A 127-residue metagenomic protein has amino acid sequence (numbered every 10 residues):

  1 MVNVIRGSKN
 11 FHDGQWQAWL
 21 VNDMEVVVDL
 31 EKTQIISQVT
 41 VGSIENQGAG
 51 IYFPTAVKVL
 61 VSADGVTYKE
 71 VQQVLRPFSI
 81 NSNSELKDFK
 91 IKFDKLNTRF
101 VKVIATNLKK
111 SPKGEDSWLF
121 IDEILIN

Functional and structural regions predicted by a protein language model:
M1-S8: Predominantly extracellular/luminal regions of secreted and cell-surface proteins, especially disulfide-bonded
S8-Q72, E85-N127: Aromatic, loop-rich ligand-recognition surfaces of beta-strand-rich domains
E70-I80: Solvent-exposed serine/threonine-rich low-complexity stretches and specific carbohydrate-binding patches
